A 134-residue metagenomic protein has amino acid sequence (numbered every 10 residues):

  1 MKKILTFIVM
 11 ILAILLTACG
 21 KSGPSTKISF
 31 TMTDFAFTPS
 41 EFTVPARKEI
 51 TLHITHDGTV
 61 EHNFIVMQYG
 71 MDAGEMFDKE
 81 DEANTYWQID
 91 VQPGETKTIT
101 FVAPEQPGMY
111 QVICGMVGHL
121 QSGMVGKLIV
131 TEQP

Functional and structural regions predicted by a protein language model:
M1-I4: Positively charged n-region of N-terminal signal peptides that target proteins for export
L15-A18: C-terminal motif of bacterial Sec signal peptides marking the signal peptidase cleavage site
G20-S22: Bacterial signal peptide processing site
P24-I50: N-terminal edge beta-strand
A36, W87-P134: Extracellular/periplasmic metallocenter environments
S40-I65, K97-Q106, Y110, V130-E132: Beta-strand cores of secreted/periplasmic/IMS beta-sandwich domains, seen most often in copper-related folds
H62, E75, H119: Histidine-centered active-site/metal-ligand motif
G70-K79: Short aromatic-acidic-glycine turn motif
